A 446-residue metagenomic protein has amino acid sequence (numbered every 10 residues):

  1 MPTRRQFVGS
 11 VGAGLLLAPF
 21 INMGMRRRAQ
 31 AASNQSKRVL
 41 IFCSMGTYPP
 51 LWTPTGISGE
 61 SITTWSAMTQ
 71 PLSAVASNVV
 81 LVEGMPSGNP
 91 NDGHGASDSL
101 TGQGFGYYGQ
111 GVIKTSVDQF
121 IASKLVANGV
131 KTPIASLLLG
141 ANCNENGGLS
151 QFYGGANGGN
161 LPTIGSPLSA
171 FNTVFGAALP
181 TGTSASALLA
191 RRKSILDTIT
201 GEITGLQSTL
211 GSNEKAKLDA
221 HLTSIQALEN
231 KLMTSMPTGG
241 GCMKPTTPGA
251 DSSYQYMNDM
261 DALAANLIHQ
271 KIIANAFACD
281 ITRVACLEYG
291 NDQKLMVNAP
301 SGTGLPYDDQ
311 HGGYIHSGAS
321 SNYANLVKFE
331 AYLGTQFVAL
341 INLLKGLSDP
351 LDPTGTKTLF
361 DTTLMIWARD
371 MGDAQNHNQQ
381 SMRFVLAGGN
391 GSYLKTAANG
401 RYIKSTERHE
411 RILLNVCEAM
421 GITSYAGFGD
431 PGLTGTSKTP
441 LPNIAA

Functional and structural regions predicted by a protein language model:
M1-A446: Ligand-binding pockets and gating/stacking loops
